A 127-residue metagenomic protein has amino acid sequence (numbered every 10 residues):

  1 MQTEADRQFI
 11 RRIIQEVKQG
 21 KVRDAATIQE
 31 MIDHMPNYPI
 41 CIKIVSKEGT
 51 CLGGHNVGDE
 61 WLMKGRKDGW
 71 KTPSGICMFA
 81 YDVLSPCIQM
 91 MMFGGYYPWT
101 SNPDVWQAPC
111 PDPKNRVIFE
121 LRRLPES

Functional and structural regions predicted by a protein language model:
T3-K18: Short, charge-rich, low-complexity alpha-helical interaction segments
E16-Q29: Charged, amphipathic alpha-helical segments
Q29-I42: Short, basic/aromatic beta-hairpin or loop at an interaction surface
C41-I44, M63: Short amphipathic
V45-T50: Short alpha-helix capping/helix-loop boundary micro-motifs
D59-W99: Acidic, aromatic-enriched beta-alpha/helix-loop junctions
F93-S127: Short, compact, well-ordered microdomains
